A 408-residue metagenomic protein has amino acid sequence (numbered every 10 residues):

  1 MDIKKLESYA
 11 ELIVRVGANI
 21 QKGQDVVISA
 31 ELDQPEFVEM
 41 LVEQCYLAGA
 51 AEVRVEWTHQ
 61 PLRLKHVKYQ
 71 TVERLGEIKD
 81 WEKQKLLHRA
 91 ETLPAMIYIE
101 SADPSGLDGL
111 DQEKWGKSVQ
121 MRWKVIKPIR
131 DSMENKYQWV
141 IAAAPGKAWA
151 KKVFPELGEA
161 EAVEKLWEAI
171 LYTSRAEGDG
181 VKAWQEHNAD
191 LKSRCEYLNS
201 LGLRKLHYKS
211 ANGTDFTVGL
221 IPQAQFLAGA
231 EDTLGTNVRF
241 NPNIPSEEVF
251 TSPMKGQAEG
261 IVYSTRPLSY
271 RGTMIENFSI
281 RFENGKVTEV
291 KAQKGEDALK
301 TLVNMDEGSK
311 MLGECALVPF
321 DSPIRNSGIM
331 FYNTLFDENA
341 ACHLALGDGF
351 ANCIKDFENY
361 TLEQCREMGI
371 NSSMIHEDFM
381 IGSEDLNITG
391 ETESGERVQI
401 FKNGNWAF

Functional and structural regions predicted by a protein language model:
M1-E259, G390, E396, W406-F408: Active-site bordering "gate/hinge" segments that shape substrate access to catalytic or cofactor-binding pockets
E11, N199-L201, R271-T273, G308 (+2 more regions): Short solvent-exposed loop/turn micro-motifs enriched in small/polar/acidic residues
G109, K152-F154, M274, L302 (+3 more regions): Short conserved micro-motifs at the rims of enzyme active sites and ligand-binding pockets
G219, V290-K291, F401: Short linear motifs in exposed loops
T251-E307: Long, well-ordered mid-to-C-terminal structural blocks that present hydrophobic/aromatic surfaces
Q257-E259, I275-N277, N284-V287, K310-E314 (+3 more regions): Active-site lining segments that contact anionic ligands and/or coordinate catalytic metals
E289-E358: Dual-mode signal for accessory low-complexity, basic/Gly-rich regions
E363-F408: Extended hydrophobic packing segments that form well-structured cores
